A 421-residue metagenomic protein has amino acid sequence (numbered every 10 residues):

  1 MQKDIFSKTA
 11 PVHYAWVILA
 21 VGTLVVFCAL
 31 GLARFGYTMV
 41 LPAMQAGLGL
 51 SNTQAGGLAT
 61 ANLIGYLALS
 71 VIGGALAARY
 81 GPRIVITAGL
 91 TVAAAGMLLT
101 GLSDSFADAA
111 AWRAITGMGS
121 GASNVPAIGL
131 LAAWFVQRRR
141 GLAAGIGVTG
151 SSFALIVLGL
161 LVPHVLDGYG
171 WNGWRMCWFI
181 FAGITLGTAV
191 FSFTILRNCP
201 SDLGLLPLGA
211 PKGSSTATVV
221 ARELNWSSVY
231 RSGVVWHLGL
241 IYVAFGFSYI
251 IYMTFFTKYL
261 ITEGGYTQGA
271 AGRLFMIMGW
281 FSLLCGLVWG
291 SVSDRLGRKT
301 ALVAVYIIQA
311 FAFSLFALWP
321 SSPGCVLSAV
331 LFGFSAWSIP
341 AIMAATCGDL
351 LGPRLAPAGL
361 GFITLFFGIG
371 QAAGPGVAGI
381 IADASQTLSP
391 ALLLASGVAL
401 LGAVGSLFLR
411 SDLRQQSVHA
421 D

Functional and structural regions predicted by a protein language model:
L30, I115-A127, F332-M343: Core transmembrane helices of Major Facilitator Superfamily
Y37-L41, S232-L284: Extracytoplasmic gate region of multi-pass secondary transporters
G49, G81, L102-D108, V136 (+3 more regions): Helix-breaking motifs and short loop linkers at transmembrane-helix boundaries and internal kinks in secondary membrane
A68-F106, S293, K299: Conserved MFS/SLC helix-loop-helix module at the cytosolic interface between two early adjacent transmembrane helices
G96, A107-I115, P323-L331: Paired small-residue
W112-G150: Cytoplasmic helix-loop-helix junction between adjacent transmembrane helices in 12-TM secondary transporters
I146-S201: Helix-loop-helix hairpin linking two adjacent transmembrane segments in secondary transporters
M278-G286, S291-T346: C-terminal transmembrane helical hairpin of 12-TM major facilitator-type secondary transporters
